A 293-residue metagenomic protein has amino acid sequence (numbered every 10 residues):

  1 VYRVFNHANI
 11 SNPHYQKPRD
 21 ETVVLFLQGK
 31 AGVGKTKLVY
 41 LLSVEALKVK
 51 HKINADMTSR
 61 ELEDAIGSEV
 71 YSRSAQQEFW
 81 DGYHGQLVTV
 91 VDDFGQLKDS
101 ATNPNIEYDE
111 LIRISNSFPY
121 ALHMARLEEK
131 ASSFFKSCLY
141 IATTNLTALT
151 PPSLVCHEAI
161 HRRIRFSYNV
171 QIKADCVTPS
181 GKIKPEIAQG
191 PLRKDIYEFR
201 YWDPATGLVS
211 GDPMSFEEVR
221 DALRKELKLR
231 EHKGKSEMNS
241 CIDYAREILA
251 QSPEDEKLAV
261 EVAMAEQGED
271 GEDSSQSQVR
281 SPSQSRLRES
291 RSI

Functional and structural regions predicted by a protein language model:
V1-P18: N-terminal pre-Walker A segment at the start of P-loop NTPase domains
D20-E21, Y83-G85, F134-S137: Short loop/turn elements that form and flank the Walker-type P-loop nucleotide-binding site in RecA-like NTPase cores
T22-F26, V88, L139: Residue-level preference for the first positions of well-ordered beta-strands
V23-L47: Glycine-rich phosphate-binding P-loop
E45-V90, Q96-P104: AAA+/P-loop NTPase substrate/partner-engagement loops
D99-T102, E110-M264: Replace "adjacent to P-loop NTPase cores in ATP/GTP-dependent enzymes" with "adjacent to NTP-binding cores
S283-S285: Phospho-regulated RS/SR low-complexity segments
